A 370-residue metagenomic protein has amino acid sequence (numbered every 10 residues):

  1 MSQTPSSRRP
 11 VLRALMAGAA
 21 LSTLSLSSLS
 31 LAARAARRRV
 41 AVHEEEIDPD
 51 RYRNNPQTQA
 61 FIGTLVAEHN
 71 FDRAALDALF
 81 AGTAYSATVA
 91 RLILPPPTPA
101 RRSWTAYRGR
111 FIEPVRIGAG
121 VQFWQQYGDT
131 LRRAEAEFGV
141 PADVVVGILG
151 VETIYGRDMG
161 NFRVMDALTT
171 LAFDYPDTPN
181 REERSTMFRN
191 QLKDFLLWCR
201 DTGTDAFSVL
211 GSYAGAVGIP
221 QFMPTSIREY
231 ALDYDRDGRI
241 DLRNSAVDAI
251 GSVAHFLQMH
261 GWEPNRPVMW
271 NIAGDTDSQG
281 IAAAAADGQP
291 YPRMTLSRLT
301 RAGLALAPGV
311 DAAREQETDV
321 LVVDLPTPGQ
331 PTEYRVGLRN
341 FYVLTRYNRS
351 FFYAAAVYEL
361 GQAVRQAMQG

Functional and structural regions predicted by a protein language model:
S2-T4, P10-A33: N-terminal export signals
R34-Q126, R132-E135: An acidic, Gly/Ser/Thr/Pro-rich helix-cap/linker signature
I62, L196, A254-Q258, Y358: Non-transmembrane alpha-helical segments in soluble domains of secreted/periplasmic/extracellular proteins
A74, A142-V146, A355: Short, solvent-exposed positions on alpha-helices
L79-G82, G147-V151, L360: Short acidic/histidine-centered micro-motifs embedded in hydrophobic/aromatic stretches that mark compact functional
T105-G251: Acidic/His-rich structured neighborhood in mature extracellular/periplasmic domains
A206, Y213-D311: Flexible, glycine-rich surface segments
A285-G370: C-terminal soluble interaction/assembly domains
